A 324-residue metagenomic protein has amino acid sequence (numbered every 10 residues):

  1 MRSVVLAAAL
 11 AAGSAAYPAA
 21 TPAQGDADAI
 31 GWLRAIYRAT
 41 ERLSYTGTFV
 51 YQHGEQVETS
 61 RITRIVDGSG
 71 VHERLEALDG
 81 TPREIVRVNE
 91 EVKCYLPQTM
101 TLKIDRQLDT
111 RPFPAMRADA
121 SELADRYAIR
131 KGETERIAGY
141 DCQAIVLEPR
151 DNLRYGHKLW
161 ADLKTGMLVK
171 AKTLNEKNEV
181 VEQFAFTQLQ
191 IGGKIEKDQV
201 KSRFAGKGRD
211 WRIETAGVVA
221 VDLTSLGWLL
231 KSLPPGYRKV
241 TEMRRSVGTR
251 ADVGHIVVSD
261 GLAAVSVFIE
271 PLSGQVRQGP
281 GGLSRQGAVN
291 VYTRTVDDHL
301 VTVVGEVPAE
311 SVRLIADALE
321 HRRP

Functional and structural regions predicted by a protein language model:
R2-A7, A11-V71, D79-G80, E122-A128 (+3 more regions): N-terminal leader/targeting segments and the immediate start of mature chains
T40-R42, R64-H72, V86-E91, Y140 (+4 more regions): Short, solvent-exposed coil/turn segments at beta-strand boundaries
R42-T48, S69-R74, G139-V146, M167-K170 (+2 more regions): Short, hydrophobic/aromatic-rich segments at coil-to-beta transitions
E58-T59, T63-A115, K170-G193, V303: An acidic-aromatic
T101, R209-H299, V307-L314: Short, solvent-exposed recognition patches
L108, E148, L174-N175, S246 (+2 more regions): A generic structural motif
L108-H157: Intrinsically disordered, low-complexity linker/loop segments enriched in Gly/Pro and charged/polar residues
R136-K207, L283: Gly/Pro-enriched, hydrophobic low-complexity segments that function as extracytoplasmic propeptides/linkers
